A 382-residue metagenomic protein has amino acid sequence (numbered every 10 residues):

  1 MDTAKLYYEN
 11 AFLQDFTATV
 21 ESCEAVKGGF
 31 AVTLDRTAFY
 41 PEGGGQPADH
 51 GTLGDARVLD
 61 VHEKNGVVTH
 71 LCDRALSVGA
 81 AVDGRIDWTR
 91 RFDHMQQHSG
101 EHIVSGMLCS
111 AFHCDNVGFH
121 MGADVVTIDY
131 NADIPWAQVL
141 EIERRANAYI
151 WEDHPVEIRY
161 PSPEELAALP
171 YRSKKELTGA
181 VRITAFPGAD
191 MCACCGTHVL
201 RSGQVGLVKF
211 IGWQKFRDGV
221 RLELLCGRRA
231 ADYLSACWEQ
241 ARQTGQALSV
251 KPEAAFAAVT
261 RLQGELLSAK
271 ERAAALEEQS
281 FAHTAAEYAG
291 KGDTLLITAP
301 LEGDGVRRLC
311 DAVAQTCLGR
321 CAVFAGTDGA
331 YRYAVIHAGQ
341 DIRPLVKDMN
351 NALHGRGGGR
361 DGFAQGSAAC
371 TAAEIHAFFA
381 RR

Functional and structural regions predicted by a protein language model:
M1-R382: A glycine- and charged-residue-rich anion-binding loop/surface
